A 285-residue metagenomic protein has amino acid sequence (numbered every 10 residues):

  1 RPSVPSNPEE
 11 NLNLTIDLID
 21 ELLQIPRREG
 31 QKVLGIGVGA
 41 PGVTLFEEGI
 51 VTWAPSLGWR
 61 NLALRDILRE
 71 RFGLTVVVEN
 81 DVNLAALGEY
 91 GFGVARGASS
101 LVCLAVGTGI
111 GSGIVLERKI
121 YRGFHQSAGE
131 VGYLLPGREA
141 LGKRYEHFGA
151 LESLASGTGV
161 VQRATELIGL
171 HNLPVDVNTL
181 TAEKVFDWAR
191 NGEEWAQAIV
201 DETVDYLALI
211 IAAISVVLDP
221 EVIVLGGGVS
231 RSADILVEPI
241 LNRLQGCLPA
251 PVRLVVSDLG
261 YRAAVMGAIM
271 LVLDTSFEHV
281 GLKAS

Functional and structural regions predicted by a protein language model:
R1-G35, L45-E48, D66, E70-L74 (+2 more regions): ATP-binding/phosphotransfer module of carbohydrate and carboxylate kinases, centering on a glycine-rich
P2-P5, W59, A128-E130: A short acidic/small-residue loop/turn micro-motif
A40, E47, L116-E117: A cytosolic small-molecule/anion-sensing beta-strand core signal
T44, V51, I120-Y121: Hydrophobic "anchor" residues
I50-R60: A charged helix-plus-loop insertion that forms the helical arch/lid used to bind and gate nucleic-acid substrates
V76-N80: General beta-strand structural signal in soluble alpha/beta enzymes
D81, G107, A268: Active-site glycine-centered loops adjacent to acidic/histidine catalytic or metal-binding residues that shape
V94-L154: Glycine-rich phosphate-binding loop of actin/hexokinase-like ATP-binding domains
